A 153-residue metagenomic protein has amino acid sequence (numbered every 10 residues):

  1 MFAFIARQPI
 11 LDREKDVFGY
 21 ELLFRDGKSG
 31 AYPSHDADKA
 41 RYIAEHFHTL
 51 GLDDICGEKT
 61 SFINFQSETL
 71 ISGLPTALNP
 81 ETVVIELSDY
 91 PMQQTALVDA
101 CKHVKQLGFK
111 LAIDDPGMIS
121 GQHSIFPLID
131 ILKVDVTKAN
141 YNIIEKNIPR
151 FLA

Functional and structural regions predicted by a protein language model:
M1-T82, L87-M92: Bacterial c-di-GMP phosphodiesterase EAL domain
A77-A153: The catalytic core of metal-dependent phosphodiesterases that act on cyclic dinucleotides
